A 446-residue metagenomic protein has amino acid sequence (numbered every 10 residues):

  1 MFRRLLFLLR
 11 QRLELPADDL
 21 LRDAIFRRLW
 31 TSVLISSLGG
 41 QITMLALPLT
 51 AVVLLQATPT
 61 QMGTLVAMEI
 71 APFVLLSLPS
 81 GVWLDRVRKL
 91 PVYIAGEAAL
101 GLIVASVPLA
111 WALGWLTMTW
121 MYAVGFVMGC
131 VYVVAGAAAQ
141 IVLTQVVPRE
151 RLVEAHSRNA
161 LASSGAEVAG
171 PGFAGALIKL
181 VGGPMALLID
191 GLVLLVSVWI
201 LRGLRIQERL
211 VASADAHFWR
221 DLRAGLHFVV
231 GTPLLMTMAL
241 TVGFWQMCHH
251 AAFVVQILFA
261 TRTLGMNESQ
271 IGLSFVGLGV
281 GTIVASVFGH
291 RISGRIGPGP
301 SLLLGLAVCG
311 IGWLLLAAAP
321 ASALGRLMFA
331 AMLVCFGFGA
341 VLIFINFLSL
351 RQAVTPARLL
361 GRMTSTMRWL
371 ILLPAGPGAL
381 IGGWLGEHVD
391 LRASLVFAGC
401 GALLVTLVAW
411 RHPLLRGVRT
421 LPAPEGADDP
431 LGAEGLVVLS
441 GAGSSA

Functional and structural regions predicted by a protein language model:
M1-S444: Alpha-helical transmembrane-bundle signature of multi-pass membrane transport and export proteins
